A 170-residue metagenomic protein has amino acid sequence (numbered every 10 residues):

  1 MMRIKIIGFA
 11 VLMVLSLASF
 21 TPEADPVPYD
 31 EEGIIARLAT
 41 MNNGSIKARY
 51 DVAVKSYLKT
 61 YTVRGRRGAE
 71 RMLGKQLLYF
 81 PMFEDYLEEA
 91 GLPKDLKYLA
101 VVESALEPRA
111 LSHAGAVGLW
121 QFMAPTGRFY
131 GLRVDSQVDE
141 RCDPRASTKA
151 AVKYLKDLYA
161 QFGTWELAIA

Functional and structural regions predicted by a protein language model:
M2-F9, M13-G91: An acidic, Gly/Ser/Thr/Pro-rich helix-cap/linker signature
S16-S19, S104, S112: Short linear Ser/Thr-Pro motifs
Y57-R71, L106-H113, Q121-L167: Substrate-binding clefts and substrate-entry loops adjacent to catalytic sites of polymer-processing enzymes acting on
L78-P81, D85, K97, K149-K156 (+1 more regions): Solvent-exposed, polar/charged alpha-helical surfaces in well-ordered, non-transmembrane soluble domains, broadly
L92-R109, E166-A170: Short, functionally critical alpha-helical segments immediately adjacent to catalytic or ligand/cofactor-binding
